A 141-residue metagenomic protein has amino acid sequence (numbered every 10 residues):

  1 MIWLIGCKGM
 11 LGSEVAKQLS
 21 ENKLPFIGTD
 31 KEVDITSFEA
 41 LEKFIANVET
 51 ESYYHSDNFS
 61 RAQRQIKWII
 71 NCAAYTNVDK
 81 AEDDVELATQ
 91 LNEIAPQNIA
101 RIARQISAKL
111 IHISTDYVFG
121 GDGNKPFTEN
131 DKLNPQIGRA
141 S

Functional and structural regions predicted by a protein language model:
M1-L19: N-terminal Rossmann NAD(P)H-binding glycine-rich loop of SDR-like oxidoreductase domains
I5, I69-A73, L110-T115: SDR active-site strand-loop-helix element
S20, L24-F44: Adenosine-cofactor binding site in Rossmann-like domains, unifying the SAM/SAH pocket of S-adenosylmethionine-dependent
N22, Q105-I106: Helix C-cap/helix->beta junction micro-motif
S37, L87, A95-N98, K109: Conserved cofactor-binding/catalytic machinery of classical short-chain dehydrogenase/reductase
E42-Y53, D57, Q65-L91, I102: NAD(P)H-binding glycine-rich loop region in Rossmannoid oxidoreductase-like domains and their noncatalytic homologs
D83, Q90-N98, V118, G123-R139: Catalytic helix-loop patch of NAD(P)-dependent Rossmann-fold dehydrogenases
